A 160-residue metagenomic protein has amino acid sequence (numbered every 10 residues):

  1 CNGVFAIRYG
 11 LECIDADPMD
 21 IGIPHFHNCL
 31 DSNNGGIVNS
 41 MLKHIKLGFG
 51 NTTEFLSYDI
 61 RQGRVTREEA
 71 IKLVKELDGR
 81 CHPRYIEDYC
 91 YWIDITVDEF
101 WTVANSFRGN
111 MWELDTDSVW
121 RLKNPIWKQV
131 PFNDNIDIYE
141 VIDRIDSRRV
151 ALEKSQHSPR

Functional and structural regions predicted by a protein language model:
C1-R160: Nucleotide-activated chemistry modules centered on ATP-dependent adenylation/adenylyltransferase
